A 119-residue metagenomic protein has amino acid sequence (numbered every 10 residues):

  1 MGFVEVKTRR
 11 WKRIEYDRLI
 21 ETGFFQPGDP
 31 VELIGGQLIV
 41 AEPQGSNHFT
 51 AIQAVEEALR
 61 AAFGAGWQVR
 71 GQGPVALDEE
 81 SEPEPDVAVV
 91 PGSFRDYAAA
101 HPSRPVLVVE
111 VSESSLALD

Functional and structural regions predicted by a protein language model:
M1-D119: Gly/Pro/Ser/Thr-rich low-complexity, intrinsically disordered segments predominantly at protein N-termini
